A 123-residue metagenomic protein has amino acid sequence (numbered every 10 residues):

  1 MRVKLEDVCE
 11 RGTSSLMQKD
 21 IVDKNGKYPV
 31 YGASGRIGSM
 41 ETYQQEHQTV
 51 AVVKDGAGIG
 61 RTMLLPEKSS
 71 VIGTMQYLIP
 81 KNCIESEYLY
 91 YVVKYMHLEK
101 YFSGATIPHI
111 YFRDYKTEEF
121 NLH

Functional and structural regions predicted by a protein language model:
M1-G32, N121: Non-catalytic DNA-recognition/assembly elements of restriction-modification systems
G32-E99, S103-I107, Y111-K116: A short beta-sheet element
H109, N121-L122: Short, conserved sequence motifs enriched in acidic/basic residues, glycine, and aromatics that mark functional "hot
